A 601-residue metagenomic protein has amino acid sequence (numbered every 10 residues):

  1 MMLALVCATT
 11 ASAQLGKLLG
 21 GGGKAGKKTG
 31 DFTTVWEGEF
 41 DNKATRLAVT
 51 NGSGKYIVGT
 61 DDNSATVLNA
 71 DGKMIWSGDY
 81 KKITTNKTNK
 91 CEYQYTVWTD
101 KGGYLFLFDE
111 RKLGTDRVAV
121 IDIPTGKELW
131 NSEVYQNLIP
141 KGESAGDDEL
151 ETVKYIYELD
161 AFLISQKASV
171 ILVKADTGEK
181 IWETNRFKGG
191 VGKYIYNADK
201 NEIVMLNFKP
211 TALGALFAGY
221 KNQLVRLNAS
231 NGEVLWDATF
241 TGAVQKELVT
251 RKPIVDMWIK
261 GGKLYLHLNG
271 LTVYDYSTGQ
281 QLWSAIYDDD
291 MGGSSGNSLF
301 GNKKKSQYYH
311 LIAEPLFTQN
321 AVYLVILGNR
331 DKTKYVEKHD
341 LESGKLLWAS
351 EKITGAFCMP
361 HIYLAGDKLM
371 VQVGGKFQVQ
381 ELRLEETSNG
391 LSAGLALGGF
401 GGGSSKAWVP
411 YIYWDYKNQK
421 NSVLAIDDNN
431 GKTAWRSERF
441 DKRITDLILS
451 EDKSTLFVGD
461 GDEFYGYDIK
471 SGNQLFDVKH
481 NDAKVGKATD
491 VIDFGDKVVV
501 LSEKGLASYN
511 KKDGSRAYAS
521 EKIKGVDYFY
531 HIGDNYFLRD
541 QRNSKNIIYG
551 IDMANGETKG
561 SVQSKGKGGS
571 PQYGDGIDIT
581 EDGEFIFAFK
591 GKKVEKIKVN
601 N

Functional and structural regions predicted by a protein language model:
M1-A8: Bacterial N-terminal signal peptides
T9-A13: Sec/Tat signal peptide C-region and signal peptidase I cleavage site
Q14-N601: Secretory-pathway ectodomains
